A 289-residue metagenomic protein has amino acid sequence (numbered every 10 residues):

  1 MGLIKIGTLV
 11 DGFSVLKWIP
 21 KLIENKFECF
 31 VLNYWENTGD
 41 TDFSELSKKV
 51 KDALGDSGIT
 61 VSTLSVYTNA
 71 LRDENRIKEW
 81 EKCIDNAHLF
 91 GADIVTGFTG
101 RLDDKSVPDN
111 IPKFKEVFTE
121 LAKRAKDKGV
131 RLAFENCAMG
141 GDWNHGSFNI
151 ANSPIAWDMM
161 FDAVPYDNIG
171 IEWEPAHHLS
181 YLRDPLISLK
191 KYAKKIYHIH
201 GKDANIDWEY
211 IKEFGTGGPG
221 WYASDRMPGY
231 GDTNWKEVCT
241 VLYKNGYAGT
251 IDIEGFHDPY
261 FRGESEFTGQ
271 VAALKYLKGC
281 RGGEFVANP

Functional and structural regions predicted by a protein language model:
M1-G7, G12-E28, G55-G58, G91-D93 (+1 more regions): Histidine-acidic metal/acid-base catalytic patches
I4-I6, E36-T38, N69-R72, V107-D109 (+4 more regions): Short, contiguous strand/loop micro-motifs
G12-S14, Y34-E36, Y67-A70, T99-D103 (+4 more regions): Active-site-proximal loop/turn and secondary-structure-junction residues that shape catalytic pockets, frequently
L16-P20, G55-D56, R72-G170, S180 (+3 more regions): Active-site acidic/histidine proton-transfer and metal-coordination neighborhood in alpha/beta enzyme cores
E28-W35, T60-S65, V95-T96: Short, well-structured secondary-structure segments
V31-K51, L102-S106: Glycine-rich, proline-tolerant flexible connector loops at the mouths of alpha/beta enzymes
L46, E79, F114-V117, G269 (+1 more regions): Hydrophobic alpha-helical membrane-association signature
K49-N75: Short hydrophobic interaction/assembly module
